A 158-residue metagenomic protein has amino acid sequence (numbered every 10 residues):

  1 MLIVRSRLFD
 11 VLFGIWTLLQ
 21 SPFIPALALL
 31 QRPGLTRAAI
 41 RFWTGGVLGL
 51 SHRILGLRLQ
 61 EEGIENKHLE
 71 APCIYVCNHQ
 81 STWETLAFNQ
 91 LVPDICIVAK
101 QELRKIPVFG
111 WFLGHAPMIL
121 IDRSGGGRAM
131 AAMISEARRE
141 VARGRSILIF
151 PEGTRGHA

Functional and structural regions predicted by a protein language model:
M1-Q60, W111-F112, A116: A transmembrane-helix-recognition feature enriched in membrane-embedded lipid enzymes and envelope glyco-/phospholipid
I54-A158: Soluble catalytic domains of membrane acyltransferases
